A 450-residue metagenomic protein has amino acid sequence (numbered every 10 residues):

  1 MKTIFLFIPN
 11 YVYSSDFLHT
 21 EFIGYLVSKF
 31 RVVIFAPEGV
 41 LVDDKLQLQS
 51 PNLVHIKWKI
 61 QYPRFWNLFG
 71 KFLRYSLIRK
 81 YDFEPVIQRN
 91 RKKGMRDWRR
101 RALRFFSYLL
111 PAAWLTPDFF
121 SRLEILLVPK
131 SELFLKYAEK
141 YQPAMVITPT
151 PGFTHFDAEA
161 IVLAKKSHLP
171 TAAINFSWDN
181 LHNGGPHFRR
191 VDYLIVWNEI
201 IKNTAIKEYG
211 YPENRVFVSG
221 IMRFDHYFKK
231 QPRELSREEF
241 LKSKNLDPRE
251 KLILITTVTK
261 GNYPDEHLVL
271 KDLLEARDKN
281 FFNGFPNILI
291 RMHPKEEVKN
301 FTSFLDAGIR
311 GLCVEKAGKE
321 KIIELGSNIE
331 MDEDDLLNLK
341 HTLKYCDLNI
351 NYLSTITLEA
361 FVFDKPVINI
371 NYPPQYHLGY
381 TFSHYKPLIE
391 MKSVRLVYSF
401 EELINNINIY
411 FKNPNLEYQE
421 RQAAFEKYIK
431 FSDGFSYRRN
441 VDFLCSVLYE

Functional and structural regions predicted by a protein language model:
M1-V12, P37-E38, W58-Q61, T148-T150 (+1 more regions): Nucleotide-activated donor-dependent transferases that construct or modify glycoconjugates
F7-T20, P151-T154, N262-D265: A short, glycine/small-residue-rich beta-strand->loop->alpha-helix junction that serves as a flexible
L18-H19, G24, D225-E324, S436: Conserved catalytic-core segment of nucleotide-activated headgroup transferases in glycan assembly
I34-L135, K140, F304: Conserved N-terminal ligand/cofactor-binding loop architecture of enzyme catalytic domains
S121-I125, P129, P149-H155, I161-R237: Active-site-proximal region of nucleotide-activated glycan assembly enzymes, centered on histidine/acidic-rich loops
A138, E296-I356: Donor nucleotide-activated moiety binding/catalytic core segment of transferases that use nucleotide-activated donors
F188-V191, Y211-E213, T355-I429: Catalytic binding pocket for nucleotide-activated donors in carbohydrate/polymer assembly enzymes
P232, T256-G261, I323, R395-E450: C-terminal amphipathic helix plus adjacent low-complexity, charged tail appended to glycosyltransferase catalytic
